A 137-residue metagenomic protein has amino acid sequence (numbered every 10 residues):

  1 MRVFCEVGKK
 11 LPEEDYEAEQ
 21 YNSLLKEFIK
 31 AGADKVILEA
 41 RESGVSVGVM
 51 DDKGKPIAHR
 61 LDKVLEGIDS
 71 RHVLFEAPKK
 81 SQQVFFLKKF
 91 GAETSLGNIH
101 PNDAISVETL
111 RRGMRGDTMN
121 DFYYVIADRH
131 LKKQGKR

Functional and structural regions predicted by a protein language model:
M1, E14-E17, G44-L61, S81-Q83 (+1 more regions): Active-site-adjacent beta->alpha loops and helix N-cap segments on the catalytic face of soluble alpha/beta enzymes
M1-G48: Conserved anion-binding
M1-K9, M50-A77: Alpha-helix-loop-beta-strand connector modules within alpha/beta enzyme cores
A18, A31-A33, A40, A58 (+4 more regions): A sequence-composition feature that detects small, non-aromatic residues
Y21-S23, G54-K55, G91-E93, G113: Short, hinge-like loop/turn segments at secondary-structure boundaries
S23-E27, H59-K63, F85: Alpha-helical scaffolding segments of alpha/beta enzyme cores, especially the outer helices of TIM-barrel or partial
K63-R137: C-terminal alpha-helical cap/extension of soluble enzyme domains
